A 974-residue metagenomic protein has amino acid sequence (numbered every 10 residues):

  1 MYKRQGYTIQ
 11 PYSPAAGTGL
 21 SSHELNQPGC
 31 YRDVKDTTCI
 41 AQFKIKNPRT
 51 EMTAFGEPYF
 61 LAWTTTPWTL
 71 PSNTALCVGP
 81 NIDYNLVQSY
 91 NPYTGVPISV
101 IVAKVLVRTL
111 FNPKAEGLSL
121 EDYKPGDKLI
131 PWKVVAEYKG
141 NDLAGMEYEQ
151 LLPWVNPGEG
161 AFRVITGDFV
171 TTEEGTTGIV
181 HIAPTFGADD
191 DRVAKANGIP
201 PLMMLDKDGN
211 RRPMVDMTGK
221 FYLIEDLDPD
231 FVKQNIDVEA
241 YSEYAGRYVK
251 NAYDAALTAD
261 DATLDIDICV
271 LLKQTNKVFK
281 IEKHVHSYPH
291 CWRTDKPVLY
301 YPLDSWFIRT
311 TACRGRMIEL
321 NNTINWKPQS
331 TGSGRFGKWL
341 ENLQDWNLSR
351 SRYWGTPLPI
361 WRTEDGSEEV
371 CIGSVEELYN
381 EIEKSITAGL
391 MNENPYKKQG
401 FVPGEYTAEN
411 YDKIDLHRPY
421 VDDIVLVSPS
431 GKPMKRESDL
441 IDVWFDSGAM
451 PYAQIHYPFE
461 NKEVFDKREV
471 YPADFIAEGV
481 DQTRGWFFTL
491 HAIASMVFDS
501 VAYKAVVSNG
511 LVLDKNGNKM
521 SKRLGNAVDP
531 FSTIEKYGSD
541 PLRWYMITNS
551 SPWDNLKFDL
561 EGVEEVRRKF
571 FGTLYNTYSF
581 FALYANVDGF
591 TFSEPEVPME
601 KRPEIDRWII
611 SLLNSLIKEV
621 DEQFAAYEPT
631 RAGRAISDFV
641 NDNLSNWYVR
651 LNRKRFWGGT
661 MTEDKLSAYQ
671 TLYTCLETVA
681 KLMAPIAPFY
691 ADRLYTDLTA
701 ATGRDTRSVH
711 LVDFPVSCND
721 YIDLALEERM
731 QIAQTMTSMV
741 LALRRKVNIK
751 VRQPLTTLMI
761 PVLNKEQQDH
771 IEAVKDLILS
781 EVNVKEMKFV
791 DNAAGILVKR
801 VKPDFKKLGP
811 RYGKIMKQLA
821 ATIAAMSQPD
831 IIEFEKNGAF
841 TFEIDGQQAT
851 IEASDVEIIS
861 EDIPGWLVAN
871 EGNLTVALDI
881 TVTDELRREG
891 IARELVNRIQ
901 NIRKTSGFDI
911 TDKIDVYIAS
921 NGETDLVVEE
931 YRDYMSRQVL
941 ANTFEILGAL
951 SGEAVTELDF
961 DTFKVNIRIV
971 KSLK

Functional and structural regions predicted by a protein language model:
M1-Q5: Conserved small/polar residues in nucleotide/adenosyl-binding loops
Y7-A15, F279-H290, V790-D791: Acidic carboxylate-rich catalytic motifs and surrounding loops in phosphoryl-/glycosyl-chemistry enzymes
P11-L61, T69: Active-site cores that bind ATP or allylic diphosphates and position pyrophosphate for catalysis
T38-I40, L86, V96, N342-F445 (+3 more regions): Feature 926 captures the class I aminoacyl-tRNA synthetase adenylation module centered on the KMSKS loop
F43-I45, T64, Q88-N91, D713: Short, structured patches in soluble enzyme cores that scaffold and shape functional sites
T53-F60, P67-G485, T489-E565, T577-R607 (+1 more regions): Non-cofactor substrate-recognition interfaces
